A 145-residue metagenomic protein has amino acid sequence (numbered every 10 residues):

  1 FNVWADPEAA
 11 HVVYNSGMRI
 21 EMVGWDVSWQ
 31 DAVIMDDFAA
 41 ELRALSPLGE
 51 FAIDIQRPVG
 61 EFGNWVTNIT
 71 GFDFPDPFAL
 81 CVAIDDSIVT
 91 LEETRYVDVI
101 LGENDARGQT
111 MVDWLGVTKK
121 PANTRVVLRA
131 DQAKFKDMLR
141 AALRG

Functional and structural regions predicted by a protein language model:
F1: Short helix/strand-bridging catalytic loops that position acidic/His residues to coordinate divalent metals and engage
W4, E8, Y14, I20-G145: Conformational coupling and interaction surfaces
